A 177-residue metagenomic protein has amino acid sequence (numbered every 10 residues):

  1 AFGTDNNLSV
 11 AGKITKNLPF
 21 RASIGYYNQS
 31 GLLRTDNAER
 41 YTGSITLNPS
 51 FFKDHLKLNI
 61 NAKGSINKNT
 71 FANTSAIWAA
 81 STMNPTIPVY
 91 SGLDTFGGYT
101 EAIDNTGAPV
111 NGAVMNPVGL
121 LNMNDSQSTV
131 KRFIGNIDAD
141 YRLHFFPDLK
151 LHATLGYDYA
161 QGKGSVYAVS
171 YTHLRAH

Functional and structural regions predicted by a protein language model:
A1, G31-R34, T42-I134, H152-R175: Surface-exposed loop/interface segments of Gram-negative outer-membrane beta-barrel transport/assembly proteins
A1-A11, T15, P19-N37: Surface-exposed beta-strand-turn/loop segments characteristic of Gram-negative outer-membrane beta-barrels
N6, K16-F20, D54-I60, P147-L151: Outer-envelope beta-barrel architecture signal
L8-G12, I45-P49, G135-Y141: Residues on the lipid-exposed face of transmembrane beta-strands in outer-membrane beta-barrel proteins
S23-G25, R142, F146, T154-G156: Acidic/polar N-terminal loop/beta-strand segments that form early-domain functional surfaces
